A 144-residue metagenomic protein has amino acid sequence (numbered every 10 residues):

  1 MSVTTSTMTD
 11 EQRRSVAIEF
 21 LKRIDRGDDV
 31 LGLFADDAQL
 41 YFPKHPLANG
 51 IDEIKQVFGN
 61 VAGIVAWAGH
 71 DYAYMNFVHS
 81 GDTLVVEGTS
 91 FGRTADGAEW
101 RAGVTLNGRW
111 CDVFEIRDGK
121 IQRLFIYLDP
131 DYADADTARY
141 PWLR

Functional and structural regions predicted by a protein language model:
M1-S15, W142-R144: Basic/polar N-terminal segments that are highly enriched at the extreme N-terminus, encompassing both cleavable
Q12-I18, G27-L31, A35-D82: A solvent-exposed, acidic/Ser-Thr-rich amphipathic alpha-helical stretch
I64-W67, G92-T105: Short, cysteine-centered beta-strand-loop-beta hairpins and adjacent loop/turn segments enriched in charged/polar
G69-Y72, T105-C111: Short, surface-exposed coil-to-beta transition loops
H79-T94: A short hydrophobic beta-strand element
L124-R144: Low-complexity, intrinsically disordered terminal/linker segments enriched in charged and Gly/Pro repeats
